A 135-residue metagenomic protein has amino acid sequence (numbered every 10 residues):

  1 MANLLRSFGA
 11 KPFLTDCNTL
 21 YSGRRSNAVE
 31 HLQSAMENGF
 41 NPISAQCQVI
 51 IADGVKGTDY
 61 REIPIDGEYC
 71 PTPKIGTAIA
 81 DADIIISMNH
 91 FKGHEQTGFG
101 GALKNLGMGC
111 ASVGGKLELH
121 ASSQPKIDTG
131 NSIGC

Functional and structural regions predicted by a protein language model:
M1-C135: N-terminal and secondary-structure boundary signal
